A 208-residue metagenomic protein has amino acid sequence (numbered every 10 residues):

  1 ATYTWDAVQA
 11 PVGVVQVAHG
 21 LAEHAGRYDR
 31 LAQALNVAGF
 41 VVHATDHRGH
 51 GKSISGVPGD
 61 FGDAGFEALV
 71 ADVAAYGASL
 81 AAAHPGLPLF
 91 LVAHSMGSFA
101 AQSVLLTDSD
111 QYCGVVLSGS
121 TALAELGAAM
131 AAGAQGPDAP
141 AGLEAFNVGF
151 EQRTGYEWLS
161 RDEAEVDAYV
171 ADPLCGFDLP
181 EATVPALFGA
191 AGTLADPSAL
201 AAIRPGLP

Functional and structural regions predicted by a protein language model:
D6-V14, G86, R204-G206: Proline/glycine-enriched tight loop/beta-turn segments at coil->beta junctions that connect or precede beta-strands
V12, H19-E23, S95-M96: Active-site glycine-rich loops that stabilize anionic/oxyanionic intermediates across multiple enzyme folds
V17-G20, A44, V92: Structural cue for short, hydrophobic secondary-structure segments
A25-R27, A32-P58: Conserved alpha/beta-hydrolase
G62-A82: Alpha/beta-hydrolase active-site loop
H84-S95: Alpha/beta-hydrolase fold nucleophile elbow
S98-L174: Alpha/beta-hydrolase-fold enzymes
P185-P208: Conserved serine/cysteine hydrolase catalytic core
